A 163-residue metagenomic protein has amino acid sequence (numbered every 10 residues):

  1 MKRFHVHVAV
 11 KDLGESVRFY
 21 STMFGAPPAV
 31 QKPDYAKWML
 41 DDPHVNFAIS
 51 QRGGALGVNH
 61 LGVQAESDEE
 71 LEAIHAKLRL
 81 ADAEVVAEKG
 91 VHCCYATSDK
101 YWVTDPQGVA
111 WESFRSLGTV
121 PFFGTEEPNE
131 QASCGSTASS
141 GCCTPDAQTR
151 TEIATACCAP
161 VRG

Functional and structural regions predicted by a protein language model:
M1-G14, H44, V58-L61, F123-T149 (+1 more regions): N-terminal beta-strand motif that seeds the catalytic metal site of vicinal oxygen chelate
M1-K2, H7-N46: Core segments of cupin and vicinal oxygen chelate
L13, G62-A110, G118-P121: Vicinal oxygen chelate
P27, N46-A48, E84-K89: A short linear hydrophobic-aromatic micro-motif
K32-Y35, A55-G57, C94-D99: Short acidic/glycine-enriched loop/turn segments that link adjacent beta-strands
D41-N46, G54-L56, E66-L71: Short, charged/polar surface micro-motifs in flexible loops or helix N-caps
H44-A48, V109-A110: Short, charged/polar, Gly/Pro-enriched secondary-structure boundary elements
Q51, F114-S116: Residue-level structural signal for beta-strand termini and adjacent loop
